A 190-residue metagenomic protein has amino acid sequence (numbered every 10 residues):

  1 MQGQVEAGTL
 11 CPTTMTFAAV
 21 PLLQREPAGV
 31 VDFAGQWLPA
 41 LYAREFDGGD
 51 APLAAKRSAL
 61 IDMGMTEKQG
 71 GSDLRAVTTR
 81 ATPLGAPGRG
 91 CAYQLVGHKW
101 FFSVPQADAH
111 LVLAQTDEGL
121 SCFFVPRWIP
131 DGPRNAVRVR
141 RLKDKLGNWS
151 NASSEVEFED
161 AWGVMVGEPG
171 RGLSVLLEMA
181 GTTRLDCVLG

Functional and structural regions predicted by a protein language model:
M1-P21, R25, V31-A43: Structured, charged N-terminal subsegments at the starts of enzyme catalytic cores and at intra-chain domain/subunit
G29-T79, P83-L84, G88-C91: Internal maturation/activation junctions in enzymes
A59-M65, Y93-V96, A136-R141: Short Pro/Gly-enriched beta-strand edge/turn motifs at strand-loop
Q69-S72, F101-S103, K145-N151: Short Gly/Pro-enriched turn/cap motifs at secondary-structure boundaries
G90-A136: A short core secondary-structure module
D131-P133, E155-R184: A glycine-rich, basic-preceded beta-loop-alpha segment at the flavin cofactor/substrate interface of flavin-utilizing
P133-E159: Flexible, small-/acidic-enriched active-site or ligand-binding loops
R184-G190: Extended amphipathic alpha-helical segments enriched in small hydrophobics
